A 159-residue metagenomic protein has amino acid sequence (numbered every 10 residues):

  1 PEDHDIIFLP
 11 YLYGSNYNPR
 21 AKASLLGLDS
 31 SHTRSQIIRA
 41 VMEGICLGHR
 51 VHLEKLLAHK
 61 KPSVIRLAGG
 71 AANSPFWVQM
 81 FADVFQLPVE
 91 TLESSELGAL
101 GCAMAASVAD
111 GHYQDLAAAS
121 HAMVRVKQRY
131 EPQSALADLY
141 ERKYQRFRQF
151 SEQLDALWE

Functional and structural regions predicted by a protein language model:
P1-G98: Activation-segment/catalytic-loop signature of the eukaryotic protein kinase fold
G44-I45, F81, A109, A156-E159: Short, charged/polar low-complexity linear motifs in solvent-exposed/disordered segments
H49, A106-G111: Internal hydrophobic alpha-helix adjacent to the cofactor/substrate pocket in enzyme cavities
G98-S107: Short, small-residue alpha-helix embedded
G111-E159: Acidic, glycine/GT-rich loop-and beta-edge segments that sit at the periphery of enzyme/chaperone cores
